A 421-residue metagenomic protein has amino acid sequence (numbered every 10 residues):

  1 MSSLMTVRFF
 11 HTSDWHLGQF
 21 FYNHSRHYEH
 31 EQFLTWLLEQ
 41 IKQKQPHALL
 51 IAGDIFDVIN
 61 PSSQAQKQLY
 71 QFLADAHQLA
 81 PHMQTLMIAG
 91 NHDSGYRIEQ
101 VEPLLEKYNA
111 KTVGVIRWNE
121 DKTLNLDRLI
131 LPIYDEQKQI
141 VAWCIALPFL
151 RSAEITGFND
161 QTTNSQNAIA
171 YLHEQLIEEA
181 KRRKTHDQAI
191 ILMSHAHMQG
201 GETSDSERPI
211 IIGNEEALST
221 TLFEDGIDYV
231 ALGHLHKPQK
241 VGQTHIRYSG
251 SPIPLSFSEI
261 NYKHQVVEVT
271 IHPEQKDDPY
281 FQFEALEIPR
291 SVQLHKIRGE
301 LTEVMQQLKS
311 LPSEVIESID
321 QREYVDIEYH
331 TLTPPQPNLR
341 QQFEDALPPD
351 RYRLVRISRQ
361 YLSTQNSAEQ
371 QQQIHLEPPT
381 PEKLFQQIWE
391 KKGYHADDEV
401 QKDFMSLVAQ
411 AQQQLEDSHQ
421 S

Functional and structural regions predicted by a protein language model:
M1-A74, P81-H82, Q410: N-terminal active-site segment of His-dependent metallophosphoesterases
T12-S13, L49-G53, Q84-N91, K111-I116 (+3 more regions): Active-site neighborhood of phospho(di)ester-bond hydrolases with catalytic His/Asp-centered motifs
H16, P46-Q64, P81-Y96, M198-N214: Active-site neighborhood of divalent metal-dependent phosphoester/pyrophosphate hydrolases
G18-Q19, D57-N60, I88-E99, R151-E154 (+3 more regions): Active-site environment of divalent metal-dependent phosphoester hydrolases
Y22, I55-F72, A89-Y108, G114 (+2 more regions): Metal-dependent catalytic neighborhoods of phosphoester/phosphodiester hydrolases
Y108-I211: Conserved catalytic scaffold of divalent metal-dependent phosphoesterases
M198-T270, Q275: Conserved beta-sheet core of the metallophosphoesterase superfamily
I271-S421: Accessory, non-catalytic peripheral segments of nucleic-acid enzymes
